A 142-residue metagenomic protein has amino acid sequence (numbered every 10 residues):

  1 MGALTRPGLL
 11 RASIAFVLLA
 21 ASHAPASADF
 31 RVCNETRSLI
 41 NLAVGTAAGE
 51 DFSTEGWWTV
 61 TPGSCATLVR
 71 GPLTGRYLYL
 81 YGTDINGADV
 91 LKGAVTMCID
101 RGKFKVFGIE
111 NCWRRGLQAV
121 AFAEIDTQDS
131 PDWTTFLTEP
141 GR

Functional and structural regions predicted by a protein language model:
G2-S13: Bacterial N-terminal signal peptides that target proteins for export
F16-L19: Hydrophobic alpha-helical segments of integral membrane proteins
A21-H23: N-terminal signal peptide c-region/cleavage motif recognized by signal peptidases
P25-C33, L39-G71, G82-R142: Intrinsically disordered, low-complexity segments enriched in small/polar residues
T74-L78: Exposed beta-strand face motif in extracellular beta-rich ectodomains
